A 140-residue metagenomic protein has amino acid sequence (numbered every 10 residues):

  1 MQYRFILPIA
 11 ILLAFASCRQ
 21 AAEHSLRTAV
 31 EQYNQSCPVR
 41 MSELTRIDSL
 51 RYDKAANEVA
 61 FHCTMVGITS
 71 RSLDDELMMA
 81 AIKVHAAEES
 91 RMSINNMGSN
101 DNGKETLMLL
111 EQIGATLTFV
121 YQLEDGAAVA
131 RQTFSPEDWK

Functional and structural regions predicted by a protein language model:
M1-L7: Bacterial N-terminal signal peptides that target proteins for export
C18-A21: Bacterial signal peptide processing site
R27-R46, L50: Post-signal peptide N-terminal segment of mature Sec-exported envelope proteins
Q35, R40, D53, V59-R71 (+2 more regions): N-terminal secretory/targeting leader peptides
S42, N100-L109: Low-complexity, intrinsically disordered segments exposed to solvent
K54-G103: Mature extracytoplasmic domains of secretory-pathway proteins
M108-E111, L117-T133: Short, exposed beta-strand-loop hairpins at the edges of beta-sheets in extracellular/periplasmic proteins
